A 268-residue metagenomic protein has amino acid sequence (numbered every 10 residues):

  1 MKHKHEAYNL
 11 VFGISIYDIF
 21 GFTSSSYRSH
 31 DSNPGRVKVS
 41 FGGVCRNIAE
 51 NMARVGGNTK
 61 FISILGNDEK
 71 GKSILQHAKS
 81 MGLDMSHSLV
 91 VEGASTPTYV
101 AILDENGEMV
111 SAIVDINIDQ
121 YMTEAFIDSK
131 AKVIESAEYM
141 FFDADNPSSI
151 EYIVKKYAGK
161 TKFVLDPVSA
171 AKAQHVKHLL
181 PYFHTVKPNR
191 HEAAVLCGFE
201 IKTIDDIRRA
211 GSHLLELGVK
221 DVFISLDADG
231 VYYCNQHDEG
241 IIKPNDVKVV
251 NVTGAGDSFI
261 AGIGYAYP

Functional and structural regions predicted by a protein language model:
M1-I64, E69-S73, K79-L83, K248-V250: Glycine-rich phosphate/adenosyl-contacting loop at the front of the ribokinase-like
K2-L10, A173, I204-P268: Conserved phosphate-binding/catalytic region of the ribokinase-like
E6, S29-S32, R54-E138, G159: Conserved N-terminal subdomain of the carbohydrate kinase-like
I19-F20, A112, L196-F199, I263: Residues that scaffold the ATP/ADP-binding catalytic core of kinase and kinase-like folds
M52, N189, G256: Short, conserved phosphate/pyrophosphate- and ester-handling motifs at nucleotide-, phospho-/glycolipid
Y139-I207, G230-V231: Conserved beta-alpha-beta core of the PfkB/ribokinase-like small-molecule kinase fold
